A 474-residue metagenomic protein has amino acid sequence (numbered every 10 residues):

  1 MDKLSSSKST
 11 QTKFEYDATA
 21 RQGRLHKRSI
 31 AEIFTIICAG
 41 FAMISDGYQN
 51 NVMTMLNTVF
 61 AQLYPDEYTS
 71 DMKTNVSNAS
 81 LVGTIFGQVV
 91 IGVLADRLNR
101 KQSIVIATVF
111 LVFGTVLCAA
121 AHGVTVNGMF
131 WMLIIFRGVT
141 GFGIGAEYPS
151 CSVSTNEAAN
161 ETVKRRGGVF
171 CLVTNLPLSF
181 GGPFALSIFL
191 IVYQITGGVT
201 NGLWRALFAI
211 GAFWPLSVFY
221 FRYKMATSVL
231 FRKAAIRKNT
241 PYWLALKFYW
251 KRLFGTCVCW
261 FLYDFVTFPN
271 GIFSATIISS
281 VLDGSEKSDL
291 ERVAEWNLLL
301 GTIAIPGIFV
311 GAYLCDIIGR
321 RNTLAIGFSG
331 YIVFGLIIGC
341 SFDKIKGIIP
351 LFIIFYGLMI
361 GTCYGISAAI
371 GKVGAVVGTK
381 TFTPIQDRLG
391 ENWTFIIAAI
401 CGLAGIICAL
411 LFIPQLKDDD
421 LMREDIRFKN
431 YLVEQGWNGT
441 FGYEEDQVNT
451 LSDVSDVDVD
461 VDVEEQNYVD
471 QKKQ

Functional and structural regions predicted by a protein language model:
M1-Q474: Transmembrane-helix signature of 12-pass secondary carriers
